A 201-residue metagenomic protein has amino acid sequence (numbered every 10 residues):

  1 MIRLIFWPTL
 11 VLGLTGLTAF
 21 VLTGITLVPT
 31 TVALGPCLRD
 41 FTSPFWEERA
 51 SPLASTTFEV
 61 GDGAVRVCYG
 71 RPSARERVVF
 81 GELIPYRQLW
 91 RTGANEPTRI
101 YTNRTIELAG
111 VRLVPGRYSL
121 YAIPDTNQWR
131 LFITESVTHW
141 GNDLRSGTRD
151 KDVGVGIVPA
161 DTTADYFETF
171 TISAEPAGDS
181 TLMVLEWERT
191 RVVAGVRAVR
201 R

Functional and structural regions predicted by a protein language model:
I2-L83, H139-R201: Primarily secretory-pathway and cell-envelope proteins
P52-L53, Y86, Y101-T102: Short structured motifs
L89-D143: Mid-length scaffold segments of soluble, non-membrane domains
